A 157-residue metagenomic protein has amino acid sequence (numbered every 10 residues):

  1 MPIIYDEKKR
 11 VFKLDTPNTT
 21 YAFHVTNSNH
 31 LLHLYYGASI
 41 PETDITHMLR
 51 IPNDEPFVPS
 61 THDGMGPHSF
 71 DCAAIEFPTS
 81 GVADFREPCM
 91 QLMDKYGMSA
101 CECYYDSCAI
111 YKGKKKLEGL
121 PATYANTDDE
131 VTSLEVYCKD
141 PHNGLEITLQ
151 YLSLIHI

Functional and structural regions predicted by a protein language model:
M1-R10: Short, Gly/Pro- and small/polar-rich lid/capping loops
N18: Conserved, mostly hydrophobic/aromatic
T26-D44: Short, surface-exposed, low-complexity cationic segments
L49-G144: An extended acidic
L149-Y151: Hydrophobic/aromatic beta-strand elements that line small-molecule binding cavities or substrate pockets in beta-rich
I155-I157: Conserved small/polar residues in nucleotide/adenosyl-binding loops
